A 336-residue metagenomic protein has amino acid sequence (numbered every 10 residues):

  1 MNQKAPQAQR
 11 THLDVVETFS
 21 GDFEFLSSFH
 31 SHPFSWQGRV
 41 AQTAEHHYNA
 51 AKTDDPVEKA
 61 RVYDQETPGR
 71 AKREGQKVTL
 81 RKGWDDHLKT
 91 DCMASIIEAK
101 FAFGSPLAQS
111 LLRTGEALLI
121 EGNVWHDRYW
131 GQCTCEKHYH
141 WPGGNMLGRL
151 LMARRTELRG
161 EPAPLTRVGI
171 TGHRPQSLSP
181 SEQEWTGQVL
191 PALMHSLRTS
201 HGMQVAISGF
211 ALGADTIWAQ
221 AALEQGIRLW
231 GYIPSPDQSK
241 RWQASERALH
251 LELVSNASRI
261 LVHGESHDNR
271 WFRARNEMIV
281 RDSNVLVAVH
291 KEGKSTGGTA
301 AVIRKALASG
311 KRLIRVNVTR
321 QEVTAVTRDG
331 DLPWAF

Functional and structural regions predicted by a protein language model:
N2-A163: Charged, low-complexity intrinsically disordered segments
A163-A335: Acidic/glycine-enriched connector segments
